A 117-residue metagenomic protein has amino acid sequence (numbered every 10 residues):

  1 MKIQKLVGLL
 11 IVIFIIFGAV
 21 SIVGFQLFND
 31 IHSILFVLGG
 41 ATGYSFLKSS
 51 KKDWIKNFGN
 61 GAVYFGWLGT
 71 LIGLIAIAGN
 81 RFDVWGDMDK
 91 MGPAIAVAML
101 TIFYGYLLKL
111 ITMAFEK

Functional and structural regions predicted by a protein language model:
M1-W67: Large intracellular
G18, F25, G61-K117: Helix-termination/interfacial motifs at the ends of transmembrane alpha-helices
